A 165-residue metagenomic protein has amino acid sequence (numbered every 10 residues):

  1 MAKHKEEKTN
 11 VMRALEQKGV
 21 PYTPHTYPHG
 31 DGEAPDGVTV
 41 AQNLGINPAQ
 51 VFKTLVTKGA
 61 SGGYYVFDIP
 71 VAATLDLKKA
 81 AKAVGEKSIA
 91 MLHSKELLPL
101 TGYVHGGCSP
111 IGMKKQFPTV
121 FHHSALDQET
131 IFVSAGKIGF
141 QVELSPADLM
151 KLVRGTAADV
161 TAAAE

Functional and structural regions predicted by a protein language model:
M1-E165: Extended, low-hydrophobicity, polar/charged segments
